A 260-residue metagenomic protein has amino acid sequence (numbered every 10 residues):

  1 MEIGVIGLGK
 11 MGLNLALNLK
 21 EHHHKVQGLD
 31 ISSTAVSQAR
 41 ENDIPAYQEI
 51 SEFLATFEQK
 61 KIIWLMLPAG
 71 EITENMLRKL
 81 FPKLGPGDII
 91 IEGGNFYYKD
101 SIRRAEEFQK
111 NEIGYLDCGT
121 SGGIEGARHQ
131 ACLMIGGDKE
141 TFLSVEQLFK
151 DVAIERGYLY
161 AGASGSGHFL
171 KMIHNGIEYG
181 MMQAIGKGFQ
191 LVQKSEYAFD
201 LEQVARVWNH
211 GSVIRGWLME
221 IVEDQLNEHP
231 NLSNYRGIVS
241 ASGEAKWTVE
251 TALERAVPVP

Functional and structural regions predicted by a protein language model:
M1-K61, G87, I124-A127: NAD(P)+-binding Rossmann beta1-loop-alpha1 motif at the extreme N-terminus of oxidoreductases
L8, L65-M66, G93-G94, A161-G162 (+1 more regions): Glycine- and other small-residue-rich loops at beta-strand/loop junctions that grip anionic moieties
L13, L17, E21, R78 (+2 more regions): Short, well-ordered alpha-helices that flank and scaffold nucleotide-derived cofactor binding pockets
K20, R40, I102, Q109 (+1 more regions): Anion (oxyanion) recognition and catalysis
V26, A46, G114-L116, V259: Hydrophobic beta-strand scaffold residues
I31, I44-R103, Q109, A127-G137: Rossmann-like NAD(P)-binding element
T73-M76, Y97-V192: Rossmann-fold dinucleotide-binding core
S144, G165-P260: Helical "substrate-binding/catalytic lid" subdomain of Rossmann-like NAD(P)-dependent dehydrogenases/reductases
